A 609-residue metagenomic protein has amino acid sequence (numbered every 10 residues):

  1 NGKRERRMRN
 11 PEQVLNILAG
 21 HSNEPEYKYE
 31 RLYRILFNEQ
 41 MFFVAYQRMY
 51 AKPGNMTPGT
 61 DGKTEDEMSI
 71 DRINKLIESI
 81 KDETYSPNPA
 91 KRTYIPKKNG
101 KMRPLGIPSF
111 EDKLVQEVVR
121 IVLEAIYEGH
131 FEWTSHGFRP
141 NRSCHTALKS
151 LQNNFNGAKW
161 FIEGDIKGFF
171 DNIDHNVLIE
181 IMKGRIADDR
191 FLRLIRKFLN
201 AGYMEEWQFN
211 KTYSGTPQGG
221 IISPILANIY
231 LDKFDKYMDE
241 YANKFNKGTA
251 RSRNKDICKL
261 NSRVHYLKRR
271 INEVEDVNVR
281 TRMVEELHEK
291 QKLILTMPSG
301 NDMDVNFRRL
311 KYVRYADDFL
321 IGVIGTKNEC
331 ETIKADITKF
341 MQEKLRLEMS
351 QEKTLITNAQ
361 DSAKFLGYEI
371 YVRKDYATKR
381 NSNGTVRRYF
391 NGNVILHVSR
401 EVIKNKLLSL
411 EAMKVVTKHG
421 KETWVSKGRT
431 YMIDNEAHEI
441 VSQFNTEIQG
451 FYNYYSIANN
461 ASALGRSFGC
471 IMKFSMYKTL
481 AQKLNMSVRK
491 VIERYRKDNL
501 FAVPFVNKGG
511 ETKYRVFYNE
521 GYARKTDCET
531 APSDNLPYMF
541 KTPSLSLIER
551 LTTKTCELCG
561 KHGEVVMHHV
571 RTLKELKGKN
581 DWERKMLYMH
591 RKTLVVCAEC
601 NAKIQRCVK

Functional and structural regions predicted by a protein language model:
N1-K609: Non-catalytic terminal/accessory segments
